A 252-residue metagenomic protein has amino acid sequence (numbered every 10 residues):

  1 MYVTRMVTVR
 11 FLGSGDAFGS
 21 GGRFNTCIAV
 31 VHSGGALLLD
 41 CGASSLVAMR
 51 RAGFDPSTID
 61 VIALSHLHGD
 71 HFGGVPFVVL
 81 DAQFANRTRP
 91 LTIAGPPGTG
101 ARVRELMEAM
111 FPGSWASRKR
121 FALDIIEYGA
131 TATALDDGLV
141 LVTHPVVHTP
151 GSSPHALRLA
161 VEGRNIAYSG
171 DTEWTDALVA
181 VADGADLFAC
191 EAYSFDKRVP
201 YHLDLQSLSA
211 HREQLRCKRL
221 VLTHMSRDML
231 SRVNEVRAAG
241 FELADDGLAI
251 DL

Functional and structural regions predicted by a protein language model:
M1-A167, E235-L252: Binuclear metal-dependent hydrolase catalytic cores
A43-S44, V147-P150, T172-T175, S226-D228: Short beta->alpha connector loops
P76, V146, T172, A189-C190: Long, contiguous hydrophobic alpha-helical segments, chiefly transmembrane helices and signal peptides
P96, G170, T223: Glycine- and other small-residue-rich loops at beta-strand/loop junctions that grip anionic moieties
E173-L252: Cap/insert and terminal regions of metallo-dependent hydrolase folds
